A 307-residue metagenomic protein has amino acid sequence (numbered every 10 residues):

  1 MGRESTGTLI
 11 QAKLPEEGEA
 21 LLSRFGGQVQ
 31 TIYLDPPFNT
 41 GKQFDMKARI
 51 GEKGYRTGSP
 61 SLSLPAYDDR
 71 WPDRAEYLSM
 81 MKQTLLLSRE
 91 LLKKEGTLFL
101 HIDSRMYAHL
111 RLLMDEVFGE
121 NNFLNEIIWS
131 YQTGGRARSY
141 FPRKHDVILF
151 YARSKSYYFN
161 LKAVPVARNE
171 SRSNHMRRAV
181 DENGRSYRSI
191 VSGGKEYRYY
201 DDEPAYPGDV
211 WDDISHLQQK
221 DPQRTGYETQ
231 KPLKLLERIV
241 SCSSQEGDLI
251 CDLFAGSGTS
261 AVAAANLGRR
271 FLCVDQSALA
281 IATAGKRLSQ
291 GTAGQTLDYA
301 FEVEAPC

Functional and structural regions predicted by a protein language model:
M1-Q295: Core catalytic lobe of class I
T292-C307: Extracellular/periplasmic ectodomains of large secreted or surface enzymes and adhesion receptors
